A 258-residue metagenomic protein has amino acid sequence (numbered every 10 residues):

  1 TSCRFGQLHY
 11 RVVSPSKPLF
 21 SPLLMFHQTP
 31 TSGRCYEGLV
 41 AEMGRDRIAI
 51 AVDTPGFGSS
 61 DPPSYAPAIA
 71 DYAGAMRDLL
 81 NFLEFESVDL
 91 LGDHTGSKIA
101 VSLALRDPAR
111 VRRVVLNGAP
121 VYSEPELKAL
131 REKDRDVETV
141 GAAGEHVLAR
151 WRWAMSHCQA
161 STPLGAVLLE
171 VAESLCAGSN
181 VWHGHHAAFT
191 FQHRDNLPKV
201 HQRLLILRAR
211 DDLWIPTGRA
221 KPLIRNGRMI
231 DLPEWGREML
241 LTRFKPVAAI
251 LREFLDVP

Functional and structural regions predicted by a protein language model:
G6-D61: Conserved HGGG/HGGXW glycine-rich cap/lid loop of the alpha/beta-hydrolase fold
M25-Q28, H94, A209: Glycine-rich His-Gly loop
R34, G38, I50-T95, A249: Active-site loop/oxyanion-hole signature of alpha/beta-hydrolase fold enzymes
E86-P125: Conserved hydrolase catalytic core segment
N117-V171, C176-H186: Helix-rich cap/lid subdomain of alpha/beta-hydrolase
G178-N196, I215: Active-site nucleophile elbow and catalytic-triad environment of alpha/beta-hydrolase enzymes
R203-L241: Conserved loop-alpha-helix segment in the C-terminal half of the alpha/beta-hydrolase fold that carries the catalytic
L240-F254: Post-His helix in hydrolase/transferase enzymes
